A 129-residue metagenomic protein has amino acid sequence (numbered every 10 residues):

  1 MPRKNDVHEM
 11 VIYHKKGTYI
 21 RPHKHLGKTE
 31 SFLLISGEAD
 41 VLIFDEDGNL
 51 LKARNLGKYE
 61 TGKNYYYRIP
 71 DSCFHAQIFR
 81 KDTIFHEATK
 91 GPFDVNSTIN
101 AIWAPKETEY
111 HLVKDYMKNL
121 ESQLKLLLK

Functional and structural regions predicted by a protein language model:
M1-P22, K28: A short glycine-rich, His/Asp/Glu-containing loop-to-beta-strand
V11, S31, A76: Short, surface-exposed charged micro-motifs
K16, L26, I35, D71-C73 (+1 more regions): Short loop/turn positions at the edges of beta-strands in beta-sheet-rich folds
R21-H23, V41-I43, Y67-I69, H75-R80 (+1 more regions): Short beta-strand His + acidic residue motifs that chelate non-heme Fe in jelly-roll/DSBH and cupin folds
G27-D47: Glycine- and acidic-residue-biased ligand/ion/polar-headgroup-sensing regions
D45-H75: Short acidic-glycine-tyrosine-enriched beta hairpin
N49-L51, I78-K129: Double-stranded beta-helix
